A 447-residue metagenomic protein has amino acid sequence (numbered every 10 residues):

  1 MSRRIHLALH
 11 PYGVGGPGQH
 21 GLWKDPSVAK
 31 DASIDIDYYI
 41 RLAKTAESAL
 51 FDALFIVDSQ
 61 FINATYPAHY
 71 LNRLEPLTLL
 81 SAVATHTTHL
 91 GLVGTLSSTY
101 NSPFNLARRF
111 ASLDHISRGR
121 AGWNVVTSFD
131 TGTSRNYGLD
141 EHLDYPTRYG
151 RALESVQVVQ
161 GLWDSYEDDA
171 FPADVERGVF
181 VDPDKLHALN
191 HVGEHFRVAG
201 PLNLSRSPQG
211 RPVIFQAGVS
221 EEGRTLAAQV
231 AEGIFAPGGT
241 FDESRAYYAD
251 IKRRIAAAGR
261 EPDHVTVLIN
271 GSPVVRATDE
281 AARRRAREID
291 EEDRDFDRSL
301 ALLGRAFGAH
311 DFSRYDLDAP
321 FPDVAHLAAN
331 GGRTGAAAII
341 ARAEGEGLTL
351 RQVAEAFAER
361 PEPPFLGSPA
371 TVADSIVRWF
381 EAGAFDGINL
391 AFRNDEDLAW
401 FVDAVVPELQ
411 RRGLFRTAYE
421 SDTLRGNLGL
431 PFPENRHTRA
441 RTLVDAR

Functional and structural regions predicted by a protein language model:
M1-G18, S27, P146-Q209, D242-R245 (+3 more regions): An alpha-helical appendage that flanks or caps ligand/catalytic pockets
M1-H86, Q209-P212, A440-R447: N-terminal beta1-alpha1-beta2 module of alpha/beta enzyme domains
S2, K44-S48, L80-T88, D114-R120 (+2 more regions): Acidic (Asp/Glu)-rich catalytic clusters
I5-L9, L54-I56, L90-L96, G119-V125 (+5 more regions): Hydrophobic faces of well-ordered beta-strands that scaffold small-molecule active sites in alpha/beta enzyme cores
L7, A46, L50, V83 (+8 more regions): Conserved, mostly hydrophobic/aromatic
L22-D37, T95-F104, D140-H142, P208-E221 (+2 more regions): Active-site mouth loops of central-metabolism enzymes
P67-V93, A256-A258, F401-T417: Alpha-helix-loop-beta-strand connector modules within alpha/beta enzyme cores
H86-Y137, L143-P146, R151-S155: Hydrophobic or amphipathic alpha-helical targeting/insertion segments
